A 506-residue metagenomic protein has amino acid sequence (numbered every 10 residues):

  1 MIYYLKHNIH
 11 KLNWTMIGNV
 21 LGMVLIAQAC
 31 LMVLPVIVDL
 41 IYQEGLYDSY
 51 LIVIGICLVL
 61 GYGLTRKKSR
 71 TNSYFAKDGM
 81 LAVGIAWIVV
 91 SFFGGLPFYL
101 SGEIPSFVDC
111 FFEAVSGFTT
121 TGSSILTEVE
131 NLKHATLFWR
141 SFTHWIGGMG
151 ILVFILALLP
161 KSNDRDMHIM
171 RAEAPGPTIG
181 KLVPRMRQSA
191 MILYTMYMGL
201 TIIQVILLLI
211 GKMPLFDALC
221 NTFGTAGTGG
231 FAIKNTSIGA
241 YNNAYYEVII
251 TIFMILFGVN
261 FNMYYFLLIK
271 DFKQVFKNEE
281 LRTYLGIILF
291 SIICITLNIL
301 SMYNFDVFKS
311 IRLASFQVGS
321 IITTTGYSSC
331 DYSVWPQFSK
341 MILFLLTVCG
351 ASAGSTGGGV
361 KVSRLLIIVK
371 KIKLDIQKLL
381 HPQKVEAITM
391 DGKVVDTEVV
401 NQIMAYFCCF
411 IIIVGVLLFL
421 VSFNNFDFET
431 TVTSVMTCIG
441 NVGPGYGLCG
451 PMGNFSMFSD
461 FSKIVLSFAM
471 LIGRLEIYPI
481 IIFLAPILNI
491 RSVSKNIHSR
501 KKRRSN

Functional and structural regions predicted by a protein language model:
M1-N506: Membrane-proximal intracellular helices of multi-pass ion channels
